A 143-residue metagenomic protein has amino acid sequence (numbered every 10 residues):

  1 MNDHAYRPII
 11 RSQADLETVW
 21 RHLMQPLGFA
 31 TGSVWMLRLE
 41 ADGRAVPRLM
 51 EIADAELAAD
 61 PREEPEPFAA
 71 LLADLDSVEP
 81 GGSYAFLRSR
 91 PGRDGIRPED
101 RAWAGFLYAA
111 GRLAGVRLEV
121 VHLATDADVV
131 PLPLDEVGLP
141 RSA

Functional and structural regions predicted by a protein language model:
M1-E17: Basic, amphipathic N-terminal segments that precede the first structured/catalytic domain
M1-N2, A102-A143: Divalent-metal-activated hydrolytic enzyme cores
D15-L27: Active-site-proximal, Lys/Arg-enriched surface segment that forms a nucleic-acid-binding/basic interface patch
L27-S33: Short, flexible loop/turn motifs enriched in small residues
V34-R38: Short beta-strand scaffold segments in enzyme catalytic cores
L39-A45, T125-A127: Short acidic-glycine loop/turn motifs at beta-strand connectors
R44-A59: Short glycine-rich, Thr/Ser-proximal phosphate-binding strand/loop in the N-terminal lobe of ATP-dependent enzymes
L57-P98: Short HxH-centered metal-ligating active-site micro-motif
